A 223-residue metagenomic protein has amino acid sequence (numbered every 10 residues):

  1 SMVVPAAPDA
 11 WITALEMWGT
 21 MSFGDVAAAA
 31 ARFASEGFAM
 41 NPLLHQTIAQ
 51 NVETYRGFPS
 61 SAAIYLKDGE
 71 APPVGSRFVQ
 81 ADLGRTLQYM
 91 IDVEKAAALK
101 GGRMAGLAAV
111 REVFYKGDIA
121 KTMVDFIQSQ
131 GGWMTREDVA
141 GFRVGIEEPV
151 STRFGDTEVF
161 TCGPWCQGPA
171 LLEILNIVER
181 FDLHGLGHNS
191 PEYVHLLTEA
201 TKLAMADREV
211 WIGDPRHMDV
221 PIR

Functional and structural regions predicted by a protein language model:
S1-R223: Feature marks proteins synthesized as precursors that undergo proteolytic processing into two chains
